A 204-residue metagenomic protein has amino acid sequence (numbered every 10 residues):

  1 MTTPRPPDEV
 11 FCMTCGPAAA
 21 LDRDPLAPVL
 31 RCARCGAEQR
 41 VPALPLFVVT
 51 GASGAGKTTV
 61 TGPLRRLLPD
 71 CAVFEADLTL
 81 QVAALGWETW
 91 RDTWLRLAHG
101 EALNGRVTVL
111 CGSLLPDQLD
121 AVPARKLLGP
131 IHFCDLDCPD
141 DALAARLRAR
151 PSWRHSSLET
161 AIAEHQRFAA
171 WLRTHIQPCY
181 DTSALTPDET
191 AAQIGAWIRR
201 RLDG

Functional and structural regions predicted by a protein language model:
C12-C15, C32-C35: Short cysteine-rich clusters marking metal-coordination/redox-active sites
G16-A19, Q39: Cys/His-rich microdomains that often coordinate metals
L21-L30: Short linker/helix segments within small regulatory modules
V49, L110: Hydrophobic anchor at the beta1->P-loop junction of P-loop NTPases
G54-A55: ATP-binding Walker
T58-G100, N104: Conserved substrate/cofactor phosphate-moiety recognition/catalytic segment in nucleotide-dependent phosphotransferases
G112, L127-A149: Conserved phosphate-donor/acceptor-positioning beta-strand/loop module used by diverse small-molecule
S152-Q193, R201: Small-molecule kinase domains that catalyze NTP-dependent phosphoryl transfer to phosphate-bearing small molecules
